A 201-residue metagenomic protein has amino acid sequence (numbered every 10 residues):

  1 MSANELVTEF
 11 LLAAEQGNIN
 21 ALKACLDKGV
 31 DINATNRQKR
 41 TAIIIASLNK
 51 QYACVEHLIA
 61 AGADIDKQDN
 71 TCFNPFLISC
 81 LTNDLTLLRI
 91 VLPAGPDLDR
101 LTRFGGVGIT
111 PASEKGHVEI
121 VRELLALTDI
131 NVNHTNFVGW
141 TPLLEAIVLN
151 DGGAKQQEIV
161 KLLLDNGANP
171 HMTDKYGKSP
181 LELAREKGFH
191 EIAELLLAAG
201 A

Functional and structural regions predicted by a protein language model:
M1-E9, V148, D165-N166, K175-K178 (+1 more regions): Ankyrin-repeat-protein effector appendages
M1-K28, R37-R40, A198: Intrinsically disordered, low-complexity regulatory segments in ankyrin-centric signaling systems
L12-G17, I45-Q51, I78-D84, P111-H117 (+2 more regions): Ankyrin repeat A-helix N-terminal signature
A21, C54, T86-L87, E119-I120 (+2 more regions): Conserved ankyrin/ankyrin-like repeat signature
K23-D31, E56-D64, R89-D97, R122-N131 (+2 more regions): Ankyrin repeat domain, specifically the short helix-to-loop turn at the C-terminus of the second helix of each repeat
E56, A60-E114: A generic tandem-repeat structural signature
